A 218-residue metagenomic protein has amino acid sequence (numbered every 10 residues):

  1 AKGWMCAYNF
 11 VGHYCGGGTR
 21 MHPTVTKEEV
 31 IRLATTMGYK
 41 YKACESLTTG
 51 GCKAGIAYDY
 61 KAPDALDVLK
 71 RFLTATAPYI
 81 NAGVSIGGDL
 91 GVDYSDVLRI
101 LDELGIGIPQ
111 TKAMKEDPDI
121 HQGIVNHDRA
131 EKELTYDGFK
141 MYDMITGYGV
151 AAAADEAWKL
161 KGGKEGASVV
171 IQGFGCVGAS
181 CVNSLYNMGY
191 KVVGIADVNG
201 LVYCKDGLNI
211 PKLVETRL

Functional and structural regions predicted by a protein language model:
A1-V11, A43-L47: N-terminal glycine-rich anion-binding loops that anchor highly charged ligand groups
K2-W4, G18, L73, G194: Glycine-centered structural positions embedded in regular secondary structure
C6-Y39: N-terminal cap/recognition module
Y8-G12, G51-I56, G175, D197-V202: Glycine-rich beta-alpha junction loops
Y14-G16, K42-C44, D197, L208: Residue-level signal for pocket-adjacent positions within structured domains
G17, C52-D59, S168-G173: Short glycine-rich or small-residue beta-strand-to-loop segments that form or flank ligand, phosphate, metal/Fe-S
H22, Y39-K164: Glycine/serine-rich phosphate-binding loop and adjoining beta1-alpha1 elements at the start of nucleotide-handling
R129-L218: Glycine-rich phosphate/diphosphate-binding loop of Rossmann-like nucleotide-binding domains
